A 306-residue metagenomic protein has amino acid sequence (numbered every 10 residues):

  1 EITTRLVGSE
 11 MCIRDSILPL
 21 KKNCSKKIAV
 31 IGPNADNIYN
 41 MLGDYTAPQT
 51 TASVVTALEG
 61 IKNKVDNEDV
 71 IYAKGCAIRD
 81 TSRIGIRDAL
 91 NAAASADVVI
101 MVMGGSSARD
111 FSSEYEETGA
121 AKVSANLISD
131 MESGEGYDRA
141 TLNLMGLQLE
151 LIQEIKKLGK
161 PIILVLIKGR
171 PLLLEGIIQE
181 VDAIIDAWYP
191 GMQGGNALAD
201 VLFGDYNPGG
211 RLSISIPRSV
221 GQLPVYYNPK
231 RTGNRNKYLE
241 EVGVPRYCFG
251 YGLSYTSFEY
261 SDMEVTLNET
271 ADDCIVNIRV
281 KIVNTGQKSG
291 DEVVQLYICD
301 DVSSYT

Functional and structural regions predicted by a protein language model:
E1-I13: Single conserved hydrophobic/aromatic residue that forms the stacking wall/gate of nucleotide- or nucleobase-binding
S16-P19, N67-G75, I163-L166, N207-V225 (+2 more regions): Acidic/polar loop patches that form or flank catalytic/metal-binding clefts of enzymes that bind anionic ligands
I28-I31, M101: Conserved beta-strand elements of the Class I
N34-N37, C76-D80, G105-D110, K168-L173 (+2 more regions): Solvent-exposed loop/turn segments at secondary-structure junctions within structured extracellular/periplasmic domains
A35-K64, Y115-M145: Glycine- and acidic-residue-enriched helix-capping/strand-helix junction motifs
A96: An anion/phosphate-binding loop that grips the pyrophosphate of nucleotide cofactors and donors
S133-Y137, T141-M192: Catalytic cores of nucleophile-dependent amide-cleaving enzymes
P217, V225, K230-T232, N236 (+2 more regions): Intrinsically disordered, low-complexity Ser/Thr/Gly-rich stretches
